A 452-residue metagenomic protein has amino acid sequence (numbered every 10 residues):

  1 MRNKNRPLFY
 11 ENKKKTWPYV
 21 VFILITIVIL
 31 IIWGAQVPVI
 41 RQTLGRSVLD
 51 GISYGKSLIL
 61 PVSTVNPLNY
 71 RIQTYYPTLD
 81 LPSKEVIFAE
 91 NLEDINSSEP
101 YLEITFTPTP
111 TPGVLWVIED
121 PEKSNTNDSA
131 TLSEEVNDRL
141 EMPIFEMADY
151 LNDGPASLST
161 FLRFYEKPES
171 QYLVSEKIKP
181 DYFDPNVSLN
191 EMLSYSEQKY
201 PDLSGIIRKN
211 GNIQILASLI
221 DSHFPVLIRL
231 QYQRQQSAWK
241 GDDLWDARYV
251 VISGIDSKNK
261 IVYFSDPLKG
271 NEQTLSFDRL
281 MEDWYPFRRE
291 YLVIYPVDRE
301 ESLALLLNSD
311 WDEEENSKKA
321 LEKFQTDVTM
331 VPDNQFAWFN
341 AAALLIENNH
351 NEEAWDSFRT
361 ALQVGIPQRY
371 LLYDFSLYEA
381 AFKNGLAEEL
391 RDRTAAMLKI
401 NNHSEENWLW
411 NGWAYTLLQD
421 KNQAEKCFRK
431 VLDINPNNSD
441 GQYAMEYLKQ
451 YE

Functional and structural regions predicted by a protein language model:
M1-W17: N-terminal Lys/Arg-rich, disordered targeting/topogenic segments
F9-Y10, K209-S265: Active-site-adjacent substructure of cysteine-protease-like catalytic cores
R46-S133, E452: Ser/Thr-rich, Proline-interspersed low-complexity disordered segments
V114-I215, F287-D310, E314, D333 (+3 more regions): Cysteine-nucleophile protease catalytic domains, especially the papain-like/related folds used in DUB/UBL proteases
D120, Q236-L244, S253-N348, E352-R359: Noncatalytic regulatory segments and standalone regulatory/sensor domains
A343-E352, R359-A414: Alpha-helical adaptor scaffolds
E425-E452: Terminal, low-structured helical/coil segments at or just beyond the last alpha-helical repeat
